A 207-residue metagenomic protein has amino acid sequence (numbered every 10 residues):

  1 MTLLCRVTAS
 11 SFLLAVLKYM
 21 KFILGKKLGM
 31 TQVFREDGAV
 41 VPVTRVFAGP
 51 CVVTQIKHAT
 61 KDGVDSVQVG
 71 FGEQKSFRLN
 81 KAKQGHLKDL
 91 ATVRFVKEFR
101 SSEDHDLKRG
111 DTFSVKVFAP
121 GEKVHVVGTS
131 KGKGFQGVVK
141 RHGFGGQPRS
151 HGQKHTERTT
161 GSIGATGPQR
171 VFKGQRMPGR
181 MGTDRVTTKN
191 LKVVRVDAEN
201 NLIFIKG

Functional and structural regions predicted by a protein language model:
S10-S11: Serine residues within intrinsically disordered or low-complexity segments
L14-G207: Extended basic (Lys/Arg/His-rich) segments that typically form rRNA-contacting surfaces in ribosomal proteins
